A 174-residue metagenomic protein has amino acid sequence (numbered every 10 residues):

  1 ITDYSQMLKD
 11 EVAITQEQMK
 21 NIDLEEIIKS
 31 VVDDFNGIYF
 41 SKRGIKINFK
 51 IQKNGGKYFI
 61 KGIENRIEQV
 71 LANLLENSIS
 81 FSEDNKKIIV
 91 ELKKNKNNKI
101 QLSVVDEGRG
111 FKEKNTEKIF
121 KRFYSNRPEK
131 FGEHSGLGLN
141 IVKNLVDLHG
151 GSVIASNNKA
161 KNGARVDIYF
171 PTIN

Functional and structural regions predicted by a protein language model:
V12-E17, K57-G62: Conserved micro-motifs of the catalytic ATP-binding
Q18-D33: A conserved beta-strand-to-alpha-helix junction within the catalytic ATP-binding
I38-I51: Short conserved segments within the C-terminal catalytic ATPase subdomain
S78-I79: Short helix-loop "hinge" at the ATP-lid/N-box region of the Bergerat-fold HATPase_c
F111-F123: Short conserved segment of the HATPase_c
G138, V142: Short alpha-helical Gxxx[C/S/T] motif in the catalytic ATP-binding
G150-S152: Conserved glycine-rich
